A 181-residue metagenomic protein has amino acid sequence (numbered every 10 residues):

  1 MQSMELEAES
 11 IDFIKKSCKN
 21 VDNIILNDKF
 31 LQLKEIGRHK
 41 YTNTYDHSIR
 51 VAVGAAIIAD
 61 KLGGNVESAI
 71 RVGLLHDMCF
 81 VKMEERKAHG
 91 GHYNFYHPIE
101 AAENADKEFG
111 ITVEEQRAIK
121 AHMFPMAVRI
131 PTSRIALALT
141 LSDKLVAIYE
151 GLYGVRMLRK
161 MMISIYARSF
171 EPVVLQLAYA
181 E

Functional and structural regions predicted by a protein language model:
M1-E181: Metal-dependent phosphohydrolase cores
